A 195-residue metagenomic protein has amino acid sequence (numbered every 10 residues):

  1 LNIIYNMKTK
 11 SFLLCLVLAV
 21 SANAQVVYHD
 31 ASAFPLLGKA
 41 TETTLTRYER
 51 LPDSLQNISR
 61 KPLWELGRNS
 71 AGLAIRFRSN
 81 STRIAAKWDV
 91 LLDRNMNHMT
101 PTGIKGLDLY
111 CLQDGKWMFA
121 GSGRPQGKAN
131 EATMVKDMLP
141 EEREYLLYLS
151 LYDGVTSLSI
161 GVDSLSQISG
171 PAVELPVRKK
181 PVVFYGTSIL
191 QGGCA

Functional and structural regions predicted by a protein language model:
L1-I4, A195: Short intrinsically disordered, low-complexity coil segments enriched in acidic
I3-N6, A24-P181: N-terminal secretory targeting modules
K10-V20: Sec-dependent N-terminal signal peptides
K179-A195: Catalytic nucleophile-elbow at a beta strand-turn-alpha helix junction centered on a G-D-S/GDSL motif, marking
